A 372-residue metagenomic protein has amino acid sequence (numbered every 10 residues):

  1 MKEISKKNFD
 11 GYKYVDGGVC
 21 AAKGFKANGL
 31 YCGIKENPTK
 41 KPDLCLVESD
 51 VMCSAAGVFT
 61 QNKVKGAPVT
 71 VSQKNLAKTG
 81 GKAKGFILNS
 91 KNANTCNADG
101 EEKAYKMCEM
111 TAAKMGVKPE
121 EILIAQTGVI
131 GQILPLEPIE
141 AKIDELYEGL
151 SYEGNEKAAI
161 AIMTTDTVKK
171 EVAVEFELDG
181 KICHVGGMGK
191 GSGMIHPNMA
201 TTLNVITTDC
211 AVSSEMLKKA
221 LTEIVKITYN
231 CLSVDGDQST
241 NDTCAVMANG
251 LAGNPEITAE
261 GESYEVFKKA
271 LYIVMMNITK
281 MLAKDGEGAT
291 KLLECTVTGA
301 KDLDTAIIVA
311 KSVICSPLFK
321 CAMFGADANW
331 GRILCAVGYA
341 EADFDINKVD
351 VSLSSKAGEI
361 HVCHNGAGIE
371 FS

Functional and structural regions predicted by a protein language model:
K2-S372: A structural signal for small-residue-enriched, beta-sheet-centric alpha/beta enzyme cores and oligomeric scaffold folds
